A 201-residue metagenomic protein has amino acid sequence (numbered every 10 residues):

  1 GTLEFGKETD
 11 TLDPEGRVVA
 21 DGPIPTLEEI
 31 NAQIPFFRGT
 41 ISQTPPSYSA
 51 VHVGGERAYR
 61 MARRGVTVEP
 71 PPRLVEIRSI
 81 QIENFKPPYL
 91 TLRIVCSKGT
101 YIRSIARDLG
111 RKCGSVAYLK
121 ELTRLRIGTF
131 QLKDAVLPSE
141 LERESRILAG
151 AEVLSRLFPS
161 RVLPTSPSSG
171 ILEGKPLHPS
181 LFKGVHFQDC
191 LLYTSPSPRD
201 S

Functional and structural regions predicted by a protein language model:
G1-E142: Non-catalytic RNA-recognition surface used by pseudouridine synthases
T2-E4, E28, K112-S195, R199-S201: Accessory RNA 3′-end/elbow-binding domains used by RNA modification enzymes
